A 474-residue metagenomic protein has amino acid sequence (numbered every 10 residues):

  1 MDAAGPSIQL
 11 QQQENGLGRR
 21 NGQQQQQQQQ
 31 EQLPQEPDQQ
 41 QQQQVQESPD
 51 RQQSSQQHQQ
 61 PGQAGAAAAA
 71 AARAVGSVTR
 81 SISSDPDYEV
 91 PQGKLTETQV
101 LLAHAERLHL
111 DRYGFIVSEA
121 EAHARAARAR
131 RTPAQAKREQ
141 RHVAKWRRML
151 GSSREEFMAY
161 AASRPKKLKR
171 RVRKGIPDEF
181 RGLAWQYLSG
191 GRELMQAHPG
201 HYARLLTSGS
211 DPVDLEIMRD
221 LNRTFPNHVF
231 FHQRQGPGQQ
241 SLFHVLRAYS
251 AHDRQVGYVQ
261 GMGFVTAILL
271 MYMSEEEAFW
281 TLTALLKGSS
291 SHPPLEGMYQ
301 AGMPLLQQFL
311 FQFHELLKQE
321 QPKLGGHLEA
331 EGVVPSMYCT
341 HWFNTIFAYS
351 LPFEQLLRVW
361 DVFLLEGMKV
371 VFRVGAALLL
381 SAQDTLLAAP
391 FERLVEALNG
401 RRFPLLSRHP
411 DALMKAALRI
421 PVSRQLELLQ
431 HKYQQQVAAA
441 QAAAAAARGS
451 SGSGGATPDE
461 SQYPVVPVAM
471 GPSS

Functional and structural regions predicted by a protein language model:
M1-Q25, E31-S250, L270, Y433-S474: N-terminal transition regions in large eukaryotic proteins
A70, R141, K145, S163-K167 (+18 more regions): Acidic, Ser/Thr-rich intrinsically disordered and amphipathic helical segments
I176, V213, R234, G238 (+9 more regions): Secondary-structure capping and boundary motifs in well-ordered enzyme cores
G182-L183, L194-Y202, H228-H232, V256 (+11 more regions): Short, flexible/disordered secondary-structure transition segments
W185-G190, G200-L206, V259, L282-L286 (+4 more regions): Short amphipathic alpha-helical segments embedded in low-complexity Lys/Glu-rich regions
A203-V245, T281-T340: Alpha-helical cores of eukaryotic small-GTPase signaling modules
E320-A416, I420: Alpha-helical bundle/repeat cores within regulatory domains of eukaryotic proteins
A376-S474: C-terminal regulatory/linker segments that are acidic, Ser/Thr- and Pro-rich and often disordered or coiled-coil
